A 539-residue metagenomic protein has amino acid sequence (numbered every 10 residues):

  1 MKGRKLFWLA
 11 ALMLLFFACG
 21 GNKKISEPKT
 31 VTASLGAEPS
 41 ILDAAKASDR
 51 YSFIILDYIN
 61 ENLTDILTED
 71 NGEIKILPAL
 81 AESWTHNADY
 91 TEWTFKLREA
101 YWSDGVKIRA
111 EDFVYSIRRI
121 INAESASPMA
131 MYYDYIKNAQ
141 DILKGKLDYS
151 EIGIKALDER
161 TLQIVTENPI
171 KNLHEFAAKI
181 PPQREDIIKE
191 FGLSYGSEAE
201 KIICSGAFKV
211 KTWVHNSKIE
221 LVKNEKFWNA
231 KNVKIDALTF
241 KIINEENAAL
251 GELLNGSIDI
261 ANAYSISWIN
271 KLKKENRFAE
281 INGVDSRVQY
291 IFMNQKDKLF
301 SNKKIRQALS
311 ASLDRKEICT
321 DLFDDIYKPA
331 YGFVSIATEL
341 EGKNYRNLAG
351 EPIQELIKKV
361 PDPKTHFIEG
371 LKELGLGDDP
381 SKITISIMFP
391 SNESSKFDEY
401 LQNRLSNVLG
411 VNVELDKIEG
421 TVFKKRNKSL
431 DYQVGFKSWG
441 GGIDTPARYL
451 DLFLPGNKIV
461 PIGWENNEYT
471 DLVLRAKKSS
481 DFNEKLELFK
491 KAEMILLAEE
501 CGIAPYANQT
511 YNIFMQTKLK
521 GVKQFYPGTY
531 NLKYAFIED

Functional and structural regions predicted by a protein language model:
S34-A88, I203-C204: N-terminal lobe/hinge region of extracytoplasmic solute-binding protein
L67-N71, R160, T166-V233, A237 (+2 more regions): Gly/Pro-rich hinge or "lid" segments in bacterial periplasmic/extracellular proteins
D112-V114, P128-I187: Surface-exposed binding/hinge segments that line and control ligand-binding clefts or catalytic entry sites
K211-V222, T239-D297, T320-D321: Extracellular/periplasmic solute-recognition and catalytic clefts
H215, I368-G441, F482, Y511: Ligand/substrate-recognition segments at binding pockets and active sites
T320, L356, V411-F423, L450-Q516 (+1 more regions): Extracytoplasmic/peripheral linker and loop segments enriched in polar/acidic and small residues with frequent Thr/Pro
K328-G370, S391-S394: Structural transition elements
I513-D539: Long beta-strand-rich cores associated with HINT superfamily self-processing modules
